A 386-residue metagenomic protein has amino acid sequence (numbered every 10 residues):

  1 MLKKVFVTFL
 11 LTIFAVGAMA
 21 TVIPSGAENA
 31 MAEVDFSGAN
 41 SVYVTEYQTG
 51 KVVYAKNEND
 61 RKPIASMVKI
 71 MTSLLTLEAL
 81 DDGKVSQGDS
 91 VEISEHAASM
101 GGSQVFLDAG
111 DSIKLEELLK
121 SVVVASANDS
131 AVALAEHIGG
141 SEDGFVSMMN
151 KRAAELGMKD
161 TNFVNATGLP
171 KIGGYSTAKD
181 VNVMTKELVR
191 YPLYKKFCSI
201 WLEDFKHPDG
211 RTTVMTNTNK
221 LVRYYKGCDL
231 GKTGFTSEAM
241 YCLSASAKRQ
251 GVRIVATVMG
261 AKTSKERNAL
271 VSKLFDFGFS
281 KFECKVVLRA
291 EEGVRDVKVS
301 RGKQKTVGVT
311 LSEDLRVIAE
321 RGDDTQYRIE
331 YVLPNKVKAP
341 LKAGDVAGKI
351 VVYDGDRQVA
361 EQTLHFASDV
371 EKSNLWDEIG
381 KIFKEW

Functional and structural regions predicted by a protein language model:
L2-P24: Sec-dependent N-terminal signal peptides of Gram-positive bacterial secreted proteins and lipoproteins
K4-V5, I70, R249: Hydrophobic alpha-helical segments, especially transmembrane helices and their immediate juxtamembrane helical caps
V5-F6, A27, V255, A269: Small/flexible residues
I13, V22, E33-V34, L274 (+2 more regions): Compositionally biased, low-complexity repeat tracts
A15, V123, K384-E385: Short, flexible coil/linker elements and helix-boundary hinge sites characteristic of intrinsically disordered
A20-P192: Active-site-adjacent loops and short helices of periplasmic peptidoglycan-processing enzymes
M158-K159, P170-Y175, K179-W386: Domain-terminus/edge residues, biased toward the C-terminal soluble/receptor-binding domains of extracytoplasmic
